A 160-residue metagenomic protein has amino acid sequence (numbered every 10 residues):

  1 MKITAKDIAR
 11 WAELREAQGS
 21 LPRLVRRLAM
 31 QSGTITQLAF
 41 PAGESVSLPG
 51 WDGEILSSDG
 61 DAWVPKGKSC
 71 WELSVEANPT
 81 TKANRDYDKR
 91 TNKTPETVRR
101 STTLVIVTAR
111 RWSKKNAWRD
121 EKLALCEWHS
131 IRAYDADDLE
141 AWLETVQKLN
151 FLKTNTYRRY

Functional and structural regions predicted by a protein language model:
M1-Y160: Mixed-charge (Asp/Glu-Lys/Arg
